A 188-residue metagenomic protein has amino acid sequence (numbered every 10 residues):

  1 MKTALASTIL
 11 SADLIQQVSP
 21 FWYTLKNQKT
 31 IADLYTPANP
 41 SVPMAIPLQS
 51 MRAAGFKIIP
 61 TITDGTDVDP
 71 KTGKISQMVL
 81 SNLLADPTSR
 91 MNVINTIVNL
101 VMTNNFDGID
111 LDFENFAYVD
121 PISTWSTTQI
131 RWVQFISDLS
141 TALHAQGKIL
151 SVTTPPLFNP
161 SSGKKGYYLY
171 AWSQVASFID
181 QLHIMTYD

Functional and structural regions predicted by a protein language model:
M1, Q129, V133-L169: Aromatic-lined carbohydrate-recognition surfaces of secreted/lumenal glycan-active proteins
M1-T96: Glycan-recognition patch characteristic of GH18 chitinases/ENGases and related GlcNAc/peptidoglycan-binding proteins
A6-A12, V98, L169-F178: Mature extracellular/periplasmic domains of secretome proteins
Q17-S19, G55-T61, D107-D110, G147-S151 (+1 more regions): Structural preference for beta-strand elements that scaffold enzyme active sites
S19-W22, I94-T128, Q181-D188: Active-site groove signature of glycoside hydrolases
T24, D64-T66, N115-A117, T154-F158 (+1 more regions): Active-site-proximal loop/turn and secondary-structure-junction residues that shape catalytic pockets, frequently
Y35-N39, A85-S89, T124-R131, Y167-Y170: Alpha-helix N-cap and loop-to-helix initiation/capping positions
M44-L48, I94-V101, V133-S140, W172: Generic structural signal for well-ordered alpha-helices, preferentially at hydrophobic/aromatic core positions
